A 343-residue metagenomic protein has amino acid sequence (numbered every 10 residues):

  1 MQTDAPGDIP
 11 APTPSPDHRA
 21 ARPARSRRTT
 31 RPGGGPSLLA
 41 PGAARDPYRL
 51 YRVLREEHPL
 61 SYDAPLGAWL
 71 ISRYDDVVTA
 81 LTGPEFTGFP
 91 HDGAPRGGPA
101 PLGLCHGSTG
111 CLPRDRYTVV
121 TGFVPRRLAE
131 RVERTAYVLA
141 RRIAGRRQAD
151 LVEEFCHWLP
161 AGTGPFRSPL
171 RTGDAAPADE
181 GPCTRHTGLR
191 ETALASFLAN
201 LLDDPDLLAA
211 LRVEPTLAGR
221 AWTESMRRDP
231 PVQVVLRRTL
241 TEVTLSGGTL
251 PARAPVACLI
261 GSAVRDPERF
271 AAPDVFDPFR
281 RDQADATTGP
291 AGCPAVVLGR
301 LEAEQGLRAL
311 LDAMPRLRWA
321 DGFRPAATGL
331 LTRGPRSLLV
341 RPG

Functional and structural regions predicted by a protein language model:
M1-G343: Cytochrome P450
